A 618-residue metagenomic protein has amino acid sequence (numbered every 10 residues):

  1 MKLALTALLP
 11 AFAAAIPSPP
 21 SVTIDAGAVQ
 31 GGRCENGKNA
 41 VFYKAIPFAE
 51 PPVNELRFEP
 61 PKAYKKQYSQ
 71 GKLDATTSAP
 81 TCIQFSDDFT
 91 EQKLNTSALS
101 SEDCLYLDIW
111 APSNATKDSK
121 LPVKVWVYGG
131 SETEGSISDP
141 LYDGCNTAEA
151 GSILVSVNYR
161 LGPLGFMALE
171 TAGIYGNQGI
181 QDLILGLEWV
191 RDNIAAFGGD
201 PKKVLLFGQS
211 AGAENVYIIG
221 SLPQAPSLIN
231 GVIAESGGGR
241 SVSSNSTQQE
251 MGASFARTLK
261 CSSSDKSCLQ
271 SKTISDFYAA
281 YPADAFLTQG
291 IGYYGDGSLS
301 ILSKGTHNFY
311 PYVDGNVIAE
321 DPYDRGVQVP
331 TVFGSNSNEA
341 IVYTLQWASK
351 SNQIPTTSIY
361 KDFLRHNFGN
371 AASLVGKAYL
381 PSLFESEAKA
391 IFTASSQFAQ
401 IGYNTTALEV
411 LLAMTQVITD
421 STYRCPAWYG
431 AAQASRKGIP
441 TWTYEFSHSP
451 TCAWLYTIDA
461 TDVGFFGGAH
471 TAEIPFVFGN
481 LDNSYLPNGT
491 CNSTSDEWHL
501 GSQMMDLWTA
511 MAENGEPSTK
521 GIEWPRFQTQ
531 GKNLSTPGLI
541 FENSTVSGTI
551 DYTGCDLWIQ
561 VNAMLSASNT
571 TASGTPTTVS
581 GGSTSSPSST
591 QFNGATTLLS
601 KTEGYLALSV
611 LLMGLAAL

Functional and structural regions predicted by a protein language model:
L3, L8-Q30, T575, M613-L618: N-terminal signal peptide
A14-I180, P201, S337-N338, L345-Q346 (+5 more regions): Non-catalytic accessory segments of hydrolases
C104, Y175-A195, E250-S254: Alpha/beta-hydrolase active-site loop
D192, A196, P226, G231 (+2 more regions): Substrate-access "cap/lid" subdomains that shape and gate the entrance to catalytic or ligand-binding pockets
F197-S210: Alpha/beta-hydrolase fold nucleophile elbow
A213-A225: Short glycine-enriched nucleophile-adjacent loop and the immediately C-terminal alpha-helix near the catalytic center
Q397, M414-Q416, T422-G581: Mobile gating loops/cap/lid regions near enzyme active sites that modulate substrate access
F592-L618: Cleavable C-terminal sorting propeptides in eukaryotic secreted/cell-surface proteins
